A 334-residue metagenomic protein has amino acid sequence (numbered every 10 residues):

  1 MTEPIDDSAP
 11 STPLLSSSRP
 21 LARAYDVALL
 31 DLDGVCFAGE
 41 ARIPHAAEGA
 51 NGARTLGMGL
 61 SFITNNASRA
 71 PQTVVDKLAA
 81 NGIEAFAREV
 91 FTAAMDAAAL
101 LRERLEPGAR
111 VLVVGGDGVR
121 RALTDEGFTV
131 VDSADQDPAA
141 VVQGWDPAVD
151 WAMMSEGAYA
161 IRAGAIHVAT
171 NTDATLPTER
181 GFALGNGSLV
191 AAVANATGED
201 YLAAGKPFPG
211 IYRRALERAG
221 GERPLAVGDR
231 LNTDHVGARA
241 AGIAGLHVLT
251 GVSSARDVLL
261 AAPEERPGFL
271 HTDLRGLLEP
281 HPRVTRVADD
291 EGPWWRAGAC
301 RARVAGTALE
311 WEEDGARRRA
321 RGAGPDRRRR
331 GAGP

Functional and structural regions predicted by a protein language model:
T2-L30, F37-E40, P44, G52-L56 (+4 more regions): Asp-based, Mg2+/Mn2+-dependent phosphohydrolase catalytic module
G59: N-terminal phosphate-binding loop and flanking beta/alpha elements of the actin-like ATPase fold
A93-M95: Polytopic endomembrane small-metabolite transporters, centered on the Drug/Metabolite Transporter
